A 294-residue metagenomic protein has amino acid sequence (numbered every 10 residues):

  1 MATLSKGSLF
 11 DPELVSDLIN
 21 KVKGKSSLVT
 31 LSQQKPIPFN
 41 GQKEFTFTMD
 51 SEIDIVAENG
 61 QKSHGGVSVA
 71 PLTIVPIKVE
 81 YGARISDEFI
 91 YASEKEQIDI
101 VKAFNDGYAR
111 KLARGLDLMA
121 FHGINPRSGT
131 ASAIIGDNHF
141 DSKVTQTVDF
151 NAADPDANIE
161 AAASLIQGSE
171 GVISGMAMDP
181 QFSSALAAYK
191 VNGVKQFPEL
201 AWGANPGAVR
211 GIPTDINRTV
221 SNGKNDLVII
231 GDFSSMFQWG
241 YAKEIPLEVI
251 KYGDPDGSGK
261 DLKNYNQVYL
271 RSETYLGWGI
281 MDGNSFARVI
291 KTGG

Functional and structural regions predicted by a protein language model:
A2-G82, D106, S285: Assembly/oligomerization interface modules of large self-assembling protein complexes
F47-T48, S86, D179-Q181, N217 (+1 more regions): Structured loops at beta-to-helix junctions and adjacent beta-edge loops in soluble globular domains
I53-V56, I85, S93-E94, A185-A188 (+2 more regions): Short helix/loop capping segments that flank catalytic or ligand/cofactor-binding pockets
S86-L165, R288-G294: Alpha-helical scaffold segments that mediate packing/assembly in large oligomeric complexes
F89, R114, F182-S184, V220 (+1 more regions): Short loop/turn segments at secondary-structure transitions that flank enzyme active sites
N125-R127, Q181-A185, V220-N222, Q267 (+1 more regions): Short, catalytically relevant binding-site loops at active-site mouths
Q146-D261: Extended oligomerization regions of viral-like shell subunits
M236, V249-G294: Extended, compositionally biased alpha-helical segments that mediate assembly or anchoring
